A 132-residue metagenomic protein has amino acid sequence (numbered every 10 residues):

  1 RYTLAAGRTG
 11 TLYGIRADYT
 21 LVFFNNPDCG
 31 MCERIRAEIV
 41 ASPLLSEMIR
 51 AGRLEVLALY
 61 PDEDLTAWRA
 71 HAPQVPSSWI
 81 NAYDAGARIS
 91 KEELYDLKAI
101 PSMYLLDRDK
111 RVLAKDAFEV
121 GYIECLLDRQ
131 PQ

Functional and structural regions predicted by a protein language model:
R1-G14, C125-D128: N-terminal "domain-start" segment that seeds a small globular fold
R1-Y2, F24, L105: Hydrophobic beta-strand positions
Y2-L4, I80-A85, D116-A117: Short acidic-hydrophobic, aromatic-tinged amphipathic segments that line or gate anion-handling sites
G10-I39, E55-L59: Short active-site neighborhood of thiol/selenol oxidoreductases, capturing the structured segment around
E33-P73, A87-E93: Structural microenvironment flanking redox-active thiols in thiol-disulfide oxidoreductases
R69-Y104, R108-D109: Short, internal strand/loop/helix patches that form the active-site neighborhood or redox-interaction surface
K98-Q132: Non-catalytic, surface beta->alpha helical segment in thiol-disulfide oxidoreductase systems
